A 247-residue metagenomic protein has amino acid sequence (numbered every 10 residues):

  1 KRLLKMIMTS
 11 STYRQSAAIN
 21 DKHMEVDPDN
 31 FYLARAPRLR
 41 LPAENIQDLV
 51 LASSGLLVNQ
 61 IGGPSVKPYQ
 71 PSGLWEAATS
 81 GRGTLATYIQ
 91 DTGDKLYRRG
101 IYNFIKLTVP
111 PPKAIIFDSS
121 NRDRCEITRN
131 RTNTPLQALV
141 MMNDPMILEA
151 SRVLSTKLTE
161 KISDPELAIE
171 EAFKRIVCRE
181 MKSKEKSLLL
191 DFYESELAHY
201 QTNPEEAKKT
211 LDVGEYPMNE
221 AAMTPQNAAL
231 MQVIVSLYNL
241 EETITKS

Functional and structural regions predicted by a protein language model:
K1, Q15-S16, K182-K184: A local structural micro-motif
K1-S10, D48: Alpha-helical secondary-structure segments
R2, N45, E185-L188: Ca2+-coordinating acidic residues in Ca2+-binding motifs
M6-S10, F192, S236: Short acidic/histidine-centered micro-motifs embedded in hydrophobic/aromatic stretches that mark compact functional
T12-Y13, A198: Residue-level marker of structural boundaries
R14-E171, Y216-S247: An acidic, gly/pro-interrupted, aromatic-rich
T159-L230: C-terminal structured "cap/appendage" subdomains that terminate the fold
